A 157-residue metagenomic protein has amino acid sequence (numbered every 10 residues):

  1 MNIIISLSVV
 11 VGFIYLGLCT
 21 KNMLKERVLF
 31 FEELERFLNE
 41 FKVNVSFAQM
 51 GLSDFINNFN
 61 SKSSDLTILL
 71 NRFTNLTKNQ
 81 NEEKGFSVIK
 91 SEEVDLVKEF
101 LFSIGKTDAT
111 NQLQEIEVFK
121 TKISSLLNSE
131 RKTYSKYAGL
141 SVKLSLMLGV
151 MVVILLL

Functional and structural regions predicted by a protein language model:
M1, L24-R27, R131-Y134: Membrane-interfacial loop-to-transmembrane-helix junctions in polytopic alpha-helical membrane proteins
N2-S6, V88-K90: Acidic, low-complexity proline/glycine-rich segments
I5-L16, R131-L157: Bilayer-spanning, highly hydrophobic alpha-helical transmembrane segments
I5-R72: Juxtamembrane/interface alpha-helical elements of multi-pass membrane proteins
E32, R36-N39, D95-E99, V118-T121 (+1 more regions): Generic structural signal for well-ordered, non-membrane alpha-helices
L34-E35, N79, K143-S145: Short hydrophobic/aromatic segments of transmembrane alpha-helices and their interfaces
V43-N44, Q49-L113, E117: Glycine- and small-hydrophobic-enriched helix-loop-helix hairpins
K106-L146: Membrane-interface, cytosolic juxtamembrane amphipathic helix immediately N-terminal to a transmembrane helix, enriched
